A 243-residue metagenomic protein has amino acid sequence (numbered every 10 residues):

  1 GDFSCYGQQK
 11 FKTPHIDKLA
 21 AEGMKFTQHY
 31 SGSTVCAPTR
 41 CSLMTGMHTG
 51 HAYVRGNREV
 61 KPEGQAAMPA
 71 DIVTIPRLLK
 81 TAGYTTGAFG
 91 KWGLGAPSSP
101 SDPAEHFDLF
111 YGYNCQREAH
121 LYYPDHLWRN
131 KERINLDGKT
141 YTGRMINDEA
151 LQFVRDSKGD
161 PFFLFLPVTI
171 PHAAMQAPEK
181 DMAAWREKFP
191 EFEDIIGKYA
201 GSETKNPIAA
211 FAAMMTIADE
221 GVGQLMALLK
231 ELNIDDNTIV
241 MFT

Functional and structural regions predicted by a protein language model:
G1-T243: Formylglycine-dependent sulfatase
